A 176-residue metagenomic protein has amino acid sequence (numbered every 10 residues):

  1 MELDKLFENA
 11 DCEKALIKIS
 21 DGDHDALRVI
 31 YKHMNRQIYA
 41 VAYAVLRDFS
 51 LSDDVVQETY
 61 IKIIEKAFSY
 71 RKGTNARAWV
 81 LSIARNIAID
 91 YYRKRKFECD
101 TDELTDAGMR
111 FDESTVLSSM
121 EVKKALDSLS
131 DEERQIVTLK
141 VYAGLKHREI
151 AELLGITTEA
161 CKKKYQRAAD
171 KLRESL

Functional and structural regions predicted by a protein language model:
M1-R36, A44, L153, E174: N-terminal module of bacterial RNA polymerase sigma factors
E8-C12, D90, F97-L126: Internal acidic/polar
S20-D21, R47, E58-N75, R95 (+1 more regions): Sigma70-family region 2
H33-R36, A44-R47, T138-L145: Short helix-capping/turn signature of helix-turn-helix
A40, D54-I61, E65, T74-N86: Structural recognition of an alpha-helix C-terminal capping motif at a helix-to-coil junction
T59, I83, I136-V137, I150-A151 (+1 more regions): Hydrophobic positions on the alpha-helical face of helix-turn-helix-like DNA-binding modules
E65-K72, S82-T101: Arg/Lys-rich amphipathic alpha helix in sigma70-family domain 2
I89, E133, Y142, R148 (+1 more regions): DNA-recognition helix of helix-turn-helix
